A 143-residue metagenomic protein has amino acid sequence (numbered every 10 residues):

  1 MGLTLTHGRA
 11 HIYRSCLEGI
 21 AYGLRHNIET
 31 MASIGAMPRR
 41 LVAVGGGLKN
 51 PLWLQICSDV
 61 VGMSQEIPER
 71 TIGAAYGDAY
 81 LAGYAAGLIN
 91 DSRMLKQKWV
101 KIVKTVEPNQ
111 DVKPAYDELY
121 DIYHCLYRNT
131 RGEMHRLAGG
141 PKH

Functional and structural regions predicted by a protein language model:
M1-H143: Glycine/Thr-rich phosphate-binding loops that ligate phosphate moieties of nucleotide and other phosphorylated ligands
